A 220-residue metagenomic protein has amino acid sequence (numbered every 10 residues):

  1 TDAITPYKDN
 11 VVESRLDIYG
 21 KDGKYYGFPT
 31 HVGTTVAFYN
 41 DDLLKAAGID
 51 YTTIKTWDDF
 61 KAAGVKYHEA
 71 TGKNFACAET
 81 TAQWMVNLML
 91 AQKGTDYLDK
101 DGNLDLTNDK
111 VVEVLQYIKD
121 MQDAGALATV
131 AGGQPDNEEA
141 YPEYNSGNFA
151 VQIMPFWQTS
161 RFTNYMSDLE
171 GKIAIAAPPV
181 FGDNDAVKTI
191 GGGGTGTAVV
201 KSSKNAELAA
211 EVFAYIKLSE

Functional and structural regions predicted by a protein language model:
T1-T34, K61, E69, A174-A176: Hinge/lid segment of periplasmic solute-binding proteins
T1-V11, D42-G48, K55, E143 (+2 more regions): Extracytoplasmic "Venus flytrap"/periplasmic binding protein-like
D2-V11, T53, T95-L115, N164-D168 (+1 more regions): Short, solvent-exposed loop/beta-turn-alpha elements that line the ligand-binding surface or hinge of extracytoplasmic
S14-T52, E79-D101, G191-V200: Periplasmic solute-binding protein
G48-T53, K100-N103, M121-P135, N148 (+1 more regions): A local structural motif
K55-K61, A131-N145: Short helix-initiation/N-cap motifs at beta->coil->alpha
A63-V65, N103-G133, P178: Glycine-centered hinge/linker elements that transmit conformational signals in sensory and ligand-binding systems
A124-A126, N164-E220: Extracytoplasmic/periplasmic substrate-recognition and gating elements
